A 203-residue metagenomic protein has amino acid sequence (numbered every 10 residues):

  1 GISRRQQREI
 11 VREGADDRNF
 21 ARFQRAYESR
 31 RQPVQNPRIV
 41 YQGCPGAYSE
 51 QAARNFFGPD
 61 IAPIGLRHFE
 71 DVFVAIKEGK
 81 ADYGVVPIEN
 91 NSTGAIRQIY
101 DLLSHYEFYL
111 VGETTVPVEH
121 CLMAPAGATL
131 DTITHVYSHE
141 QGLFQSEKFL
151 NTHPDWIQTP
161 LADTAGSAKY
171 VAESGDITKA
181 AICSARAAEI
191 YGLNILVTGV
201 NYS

Functional and structural regions predicted by a protein language model:
G1-S203: Domain-level signature for soluble enzymes in the chorismate/prephenate branch of the shikimate pathway
